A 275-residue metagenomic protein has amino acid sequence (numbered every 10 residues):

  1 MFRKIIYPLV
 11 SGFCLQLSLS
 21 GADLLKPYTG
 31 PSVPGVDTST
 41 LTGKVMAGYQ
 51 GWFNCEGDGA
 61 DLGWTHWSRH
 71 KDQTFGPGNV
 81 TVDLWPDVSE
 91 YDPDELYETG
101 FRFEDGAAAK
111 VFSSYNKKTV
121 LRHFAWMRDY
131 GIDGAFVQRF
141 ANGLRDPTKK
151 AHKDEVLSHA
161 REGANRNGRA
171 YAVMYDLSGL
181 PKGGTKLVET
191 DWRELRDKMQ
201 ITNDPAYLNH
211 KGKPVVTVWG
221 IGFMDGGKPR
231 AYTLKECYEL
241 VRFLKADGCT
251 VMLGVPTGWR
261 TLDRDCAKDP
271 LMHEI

Functional and structural regions predicted by a protein language model:
M1-K4: Positively charged n-region of N-terminal signal peptides that target proteins for export
Y7-S18: Bacterial N-terminal signal peptides
A22-I275: Glycan-processing catalytic domains of CAZymes
